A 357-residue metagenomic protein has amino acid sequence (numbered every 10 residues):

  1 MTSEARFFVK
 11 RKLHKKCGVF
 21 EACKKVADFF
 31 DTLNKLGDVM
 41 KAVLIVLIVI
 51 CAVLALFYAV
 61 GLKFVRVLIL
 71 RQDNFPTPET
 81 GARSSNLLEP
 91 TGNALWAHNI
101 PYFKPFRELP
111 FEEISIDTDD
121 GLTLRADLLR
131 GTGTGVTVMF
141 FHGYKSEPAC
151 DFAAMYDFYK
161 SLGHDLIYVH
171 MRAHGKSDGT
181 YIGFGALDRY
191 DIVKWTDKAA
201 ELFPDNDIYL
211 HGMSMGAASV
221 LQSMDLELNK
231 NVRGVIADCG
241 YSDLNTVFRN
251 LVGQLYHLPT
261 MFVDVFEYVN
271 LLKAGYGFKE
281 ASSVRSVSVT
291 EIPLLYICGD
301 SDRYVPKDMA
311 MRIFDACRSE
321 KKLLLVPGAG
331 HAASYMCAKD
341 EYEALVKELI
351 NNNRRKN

Functional and structural regions predicted by a protein language model:
A52-I116: An N-terminal hydrophobic leader/cap segment in hydrolases
Y144-F158: The serine-hydrolase catalytic nucleophile loop
P148, H174-F203, D207: Catalytic nucleophile-loop/oxyanion-hole region of alpha/beta-hydrolase and closely related hydrolase-like folds
Y159-D178: Conserved alpha/beta-hydrolase
Q222-G277: Hydrolase active-site cap/lid region
T290, Y296-C298, D302: Short beta-strand/loop motif that positions the catalytic acidic residue of the alpha/beta-hydrolase fold
R303-M309: Conserved alpha/beta-hydrolase "acid-adjacent" motif
A329-K339: Catalytic histidine-centered segment of alpha/beta-hydrolase-like enzymes
